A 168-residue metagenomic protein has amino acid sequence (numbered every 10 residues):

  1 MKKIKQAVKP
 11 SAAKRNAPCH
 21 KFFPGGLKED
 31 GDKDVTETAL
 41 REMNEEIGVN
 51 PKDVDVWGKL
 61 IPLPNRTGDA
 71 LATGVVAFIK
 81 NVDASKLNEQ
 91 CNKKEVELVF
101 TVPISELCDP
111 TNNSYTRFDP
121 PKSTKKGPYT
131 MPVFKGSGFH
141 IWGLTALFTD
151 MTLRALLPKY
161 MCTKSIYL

Functional and structural regions predicted by a protein language model:
M1-F23: N-terminal strand-loop-strand
M1-V8, S85-E89, G143: Short, well-ordered strand-loop elements centered on a beta-strand within folded domains, enriched for acidic residues
A13, L27-I141, D150-L168: Unchanged
A146: Residues that scaffold, gate, or flank divalent-cation-dependent active/transport sites
